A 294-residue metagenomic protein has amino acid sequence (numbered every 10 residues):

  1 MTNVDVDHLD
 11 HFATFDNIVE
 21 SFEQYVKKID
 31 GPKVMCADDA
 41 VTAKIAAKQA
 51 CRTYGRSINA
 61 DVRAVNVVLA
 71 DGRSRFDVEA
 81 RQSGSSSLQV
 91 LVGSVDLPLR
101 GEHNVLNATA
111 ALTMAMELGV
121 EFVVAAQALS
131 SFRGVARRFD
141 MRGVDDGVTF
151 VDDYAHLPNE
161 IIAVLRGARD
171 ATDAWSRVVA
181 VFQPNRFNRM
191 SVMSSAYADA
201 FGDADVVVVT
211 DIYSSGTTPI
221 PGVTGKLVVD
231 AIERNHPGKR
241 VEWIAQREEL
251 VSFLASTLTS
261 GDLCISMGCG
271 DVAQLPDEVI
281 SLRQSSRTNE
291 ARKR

Functional and structural regions predicted by a protein language model:
M1-F150, D230: Acidic, Mg2+-coordinating active-site environments of NTP-dependent enzymes
D5-D7, D39-A40, H156, P184-F187 (+2 more regions): Short glycine-rich anion-binding loops that position phosphate/pyrophosphate groups of nucleotides and phosphorylated
L9-N17, R189-S191, T217-P221, Q274-P276: Glycine/threonine-rich flexible loop motifs
I29-K33, K239-V241, D262: Short active-site oxyanion
V135-R137, N159, G167-H236, W243-R247: Active-site beta-alpha connecting loops in nucleotide-dependent enzymes
V209, Q284-R294: Short, flexible loop segments at boundaries between secondary-structure elements
E249-L282: A glycine-rich beta-strand to alpha-helix segment that forms a phosphate/ribose-binding loop at ligand/cofactor sites
